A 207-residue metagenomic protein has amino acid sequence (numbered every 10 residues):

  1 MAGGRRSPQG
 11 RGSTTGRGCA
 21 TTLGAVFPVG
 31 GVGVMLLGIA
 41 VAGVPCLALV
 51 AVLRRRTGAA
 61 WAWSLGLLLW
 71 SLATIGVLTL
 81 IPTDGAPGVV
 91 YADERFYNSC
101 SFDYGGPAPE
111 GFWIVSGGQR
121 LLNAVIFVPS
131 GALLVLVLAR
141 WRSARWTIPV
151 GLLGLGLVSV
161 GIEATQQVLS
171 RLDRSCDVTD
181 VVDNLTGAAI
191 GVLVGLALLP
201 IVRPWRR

Functional and structural regions predicted by a protein language model:
R5-R6, T15-D173, V192-R207: Bulky hydrophobic segments
L172-D183: Non-cytosolic membrane-interface motifs at loop->transmembrane helix junctions
